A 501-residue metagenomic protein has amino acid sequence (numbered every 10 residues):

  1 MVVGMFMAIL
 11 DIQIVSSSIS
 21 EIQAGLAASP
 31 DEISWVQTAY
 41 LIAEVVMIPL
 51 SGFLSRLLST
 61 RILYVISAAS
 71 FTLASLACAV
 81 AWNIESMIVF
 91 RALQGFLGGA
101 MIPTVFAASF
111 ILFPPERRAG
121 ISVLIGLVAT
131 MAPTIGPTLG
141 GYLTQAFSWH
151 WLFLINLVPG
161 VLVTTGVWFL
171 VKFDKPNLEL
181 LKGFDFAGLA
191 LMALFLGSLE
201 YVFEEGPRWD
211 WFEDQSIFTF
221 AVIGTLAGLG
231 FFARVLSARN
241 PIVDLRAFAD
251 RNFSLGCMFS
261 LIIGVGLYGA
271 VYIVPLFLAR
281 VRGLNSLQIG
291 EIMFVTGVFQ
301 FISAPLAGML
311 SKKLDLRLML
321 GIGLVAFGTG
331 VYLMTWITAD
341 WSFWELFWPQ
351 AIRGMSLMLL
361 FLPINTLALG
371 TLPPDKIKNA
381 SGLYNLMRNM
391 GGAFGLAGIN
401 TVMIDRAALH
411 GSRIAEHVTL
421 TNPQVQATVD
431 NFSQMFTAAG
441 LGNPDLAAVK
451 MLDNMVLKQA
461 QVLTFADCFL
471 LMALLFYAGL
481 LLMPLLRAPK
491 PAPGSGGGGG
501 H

Functional and structural regions predicted by a protein language model:
M1-G52, R56-S59, Y64, S75 (+9 more regions): Transmembrane core module of solute transporters
S17, I48-L189, E205: Helix-loop-helix hairpins in multi-pass membrane proteins, especially solute transporters
S18, E32, L162, N389-A488 (+1 more regions): Hydrophobic transmembrane architecture of multi-pass small-molecule transporters
L76-V80, T164-F169, L229-A233, Y332-T335 (+3 more regions): Membrane-embedded alpha-helical segments of multi-pass transporters/permeases
L124-V128, F259, L383-M387: Hydrophobic alpha-helical segments of secondary membrane carriers
M131-P137, G141, L346-D430, P484: Small-residue-rich alpha-helical segments with characteristic i,i+4
F153-W168, M192-F195, F220-G224, D467-P484: Symmetry-related core transmembrane helices of the 12-TM Major Facilitator Superfamily/SLC fold
L157-L199, D210-W211, S216-T219, I242-A249 (+2 more regions): Central mid-sequence intracellular linker of multi-pass
